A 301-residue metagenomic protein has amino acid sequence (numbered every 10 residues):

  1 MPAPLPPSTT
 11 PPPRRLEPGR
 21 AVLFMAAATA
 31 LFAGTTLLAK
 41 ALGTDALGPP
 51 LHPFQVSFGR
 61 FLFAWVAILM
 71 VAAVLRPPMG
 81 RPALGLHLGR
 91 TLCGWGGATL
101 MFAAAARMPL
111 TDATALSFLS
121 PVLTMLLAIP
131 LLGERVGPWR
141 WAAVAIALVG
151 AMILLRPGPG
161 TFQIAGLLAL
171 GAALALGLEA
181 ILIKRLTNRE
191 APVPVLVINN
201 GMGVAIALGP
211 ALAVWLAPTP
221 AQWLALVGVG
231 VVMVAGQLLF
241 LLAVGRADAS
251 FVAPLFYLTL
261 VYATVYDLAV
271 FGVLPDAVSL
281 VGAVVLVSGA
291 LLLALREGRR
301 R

Functional and structural regions predicted by a protein language model:
P2-L5, R20, P49-G96, A175-L178 (+2 more regions): Transmembrane alpha-helices of multi-pass small-molecule transport proteins
P4-L5, V261-R301: C-terminal-most transmembrane helix of multi-pass membrane proteins
R20-A28, A72-M101, I164-A172, A217-A235: Loop-to-transmembrane-helix transition segments
L31-L62, L178-M202: Juxtamembrane helix-loop-helix junctions in multi-pass membrane proteins
F63-A67, L116-P130, A145, G201-I206 (+2 more regions): Alpha-helical transmembrane segments of compact multi-pass small-molecule transporters, enriched in specific families
I68, W139-R156, V278-E297: Hydrophobic transmembrane alpha-helices of multi-pass small-molecule transport proteins
M101-A106, P121-A142, V214, V261-L280: C-terminal transmembrane-helix exit sites in multi-pass transporters
T114-L119, L186-M202, Q237-L268: Helix-helix packing/entry segments at the starts of transmembrane helices
